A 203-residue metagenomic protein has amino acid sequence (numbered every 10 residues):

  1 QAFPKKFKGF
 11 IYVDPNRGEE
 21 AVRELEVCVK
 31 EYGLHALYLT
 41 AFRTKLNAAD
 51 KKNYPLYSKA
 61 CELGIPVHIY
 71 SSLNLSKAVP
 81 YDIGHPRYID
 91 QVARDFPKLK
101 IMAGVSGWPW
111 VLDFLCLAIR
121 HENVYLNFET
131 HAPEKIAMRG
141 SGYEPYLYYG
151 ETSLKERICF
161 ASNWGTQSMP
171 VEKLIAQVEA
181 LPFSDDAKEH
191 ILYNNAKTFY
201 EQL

Functional and structural regions predicted by a protein language model:
Q1-I83, Q202: Active-site gating/metal-coordination segments in enzymes
P15-E19, T44, L73-K77, G107-L115 (+2 more regions): Active-site environment of divalent metal-dependent phosphoester hydrolases
R23-V27, L154-R157, S168-L203: Mid-to-C-terminal alpha-helical segments outside catalytic/metal-binding sites
C28, A60, V105, L126 (+3 more regions): Conserved, mostly hydrophobic/aromatic
E31-A36, K59-P66, D95-L99, I119-Y125 (+1 more regions): Glycine-enriched alpha-helix->loop->beta-strand junction motifs that scaffold or abut catalytic
V79-R87, V111-R120, I136-Y146, T166-A180: Histidine/acidic-residue-rich catalytic or RNA/ligand-binding cores of hydrolases and nuclease-related proteins
V105-S106, N127-E129, S153-E172: Short acidic/histidine-rich active-site segments
V124-M138: His/Asp/Glu-enriched short active-site or ligand-binding loop at hydrolase and phosphoryl-transfer sites
